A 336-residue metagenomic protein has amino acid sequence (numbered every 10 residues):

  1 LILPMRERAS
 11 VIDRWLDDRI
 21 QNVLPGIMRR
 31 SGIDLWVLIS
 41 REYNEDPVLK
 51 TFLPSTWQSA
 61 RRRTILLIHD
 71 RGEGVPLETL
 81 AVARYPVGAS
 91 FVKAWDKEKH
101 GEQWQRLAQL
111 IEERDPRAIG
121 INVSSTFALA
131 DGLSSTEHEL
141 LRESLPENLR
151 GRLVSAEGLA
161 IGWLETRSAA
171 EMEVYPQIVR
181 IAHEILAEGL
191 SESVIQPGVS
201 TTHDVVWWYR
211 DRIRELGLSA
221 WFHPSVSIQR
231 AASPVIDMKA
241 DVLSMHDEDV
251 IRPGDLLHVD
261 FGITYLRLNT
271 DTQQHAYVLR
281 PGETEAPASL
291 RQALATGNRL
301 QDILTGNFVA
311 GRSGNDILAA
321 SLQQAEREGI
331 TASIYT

Functional and structural regions predicted by a protein language model:
L1-T336: Active-site neighborhoods and metal-handling regions in enzymes and metal-associated proteins
